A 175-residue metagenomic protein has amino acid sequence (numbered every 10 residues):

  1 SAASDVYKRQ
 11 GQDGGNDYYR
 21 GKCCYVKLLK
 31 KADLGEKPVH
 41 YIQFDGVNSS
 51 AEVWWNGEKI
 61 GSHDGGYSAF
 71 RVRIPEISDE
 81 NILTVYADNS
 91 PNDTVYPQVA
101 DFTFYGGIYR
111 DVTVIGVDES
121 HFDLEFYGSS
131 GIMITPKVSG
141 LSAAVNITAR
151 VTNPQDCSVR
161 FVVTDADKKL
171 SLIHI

Functional and structural regions predicted by a protein language model:
A2-Y7: Short, small-residue-biased leader/transition segments that mark boundaries at the very start of proteins
K8-G14: N-terminal glycine-rich cofactor-binding segment
G15-G131, N153-P154, R160, D167-L170: Accessory beta-strand-rich segments of carbohydrate-active enzymes
H40, L141-I147: Structural beta-strand segments of beta-rich domains
G131-V138: Short beta-strand segments of immunoglobulin-like
V138, R160-V162: Extended hydrophobic/aromatic-rich secondary-structure runs
